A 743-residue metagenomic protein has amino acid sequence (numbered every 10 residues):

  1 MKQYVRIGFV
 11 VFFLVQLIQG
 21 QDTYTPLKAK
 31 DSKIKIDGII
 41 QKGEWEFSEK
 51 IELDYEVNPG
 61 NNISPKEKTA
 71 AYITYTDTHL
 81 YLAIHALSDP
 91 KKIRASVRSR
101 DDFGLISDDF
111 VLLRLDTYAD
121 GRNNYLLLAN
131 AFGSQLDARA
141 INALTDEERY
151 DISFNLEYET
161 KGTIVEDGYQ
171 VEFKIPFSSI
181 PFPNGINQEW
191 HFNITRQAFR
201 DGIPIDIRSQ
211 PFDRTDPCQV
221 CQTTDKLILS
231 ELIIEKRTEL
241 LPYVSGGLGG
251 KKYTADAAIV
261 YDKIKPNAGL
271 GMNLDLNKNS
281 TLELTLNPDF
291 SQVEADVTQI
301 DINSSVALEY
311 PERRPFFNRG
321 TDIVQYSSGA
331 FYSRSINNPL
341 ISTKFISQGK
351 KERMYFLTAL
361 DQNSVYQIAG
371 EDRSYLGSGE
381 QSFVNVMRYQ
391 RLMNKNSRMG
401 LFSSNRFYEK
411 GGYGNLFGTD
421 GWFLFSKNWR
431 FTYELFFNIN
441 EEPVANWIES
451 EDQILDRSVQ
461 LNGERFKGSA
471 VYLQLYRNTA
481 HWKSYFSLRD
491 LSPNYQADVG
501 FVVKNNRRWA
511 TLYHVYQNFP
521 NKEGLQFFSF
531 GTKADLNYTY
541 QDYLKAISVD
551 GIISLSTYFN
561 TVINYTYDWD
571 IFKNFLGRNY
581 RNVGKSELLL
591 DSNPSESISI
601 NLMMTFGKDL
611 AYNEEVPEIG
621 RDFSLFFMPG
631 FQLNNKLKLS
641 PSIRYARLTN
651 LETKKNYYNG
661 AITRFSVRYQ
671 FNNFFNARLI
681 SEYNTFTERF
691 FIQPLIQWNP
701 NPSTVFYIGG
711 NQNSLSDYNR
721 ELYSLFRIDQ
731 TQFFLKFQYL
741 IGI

Functional and structural regions predicted by a protein language model:
M1-T25: Bacterial Sec-dependent N-terminal signal peptides
G20-R391, G400, G411: Structural preference for beta-rich elements and adjacent junctions enriched in aromatics
E44-E46, D89-I93, Q135, D146-E148 (+11 more regions): A short local loop/turn or secondary-structure capping micro-motif enriched for an aromatic residue
P176-I180, R406-F407, Q517-F519, E682: Short beta-turn/strand-loop junction motif enriched in small, turn-promoting residues
I233-I264, R314, S364-F383, R388-R391 (+8 more regions): Primarily recognizes Gram-negative and organellar outer-membrane beta-barrels
N338-L340, I346, G414, W422-F425 (+1 more regions): Exposed, low-structure sequence patches enriched in small/polar residues
R388, G418-D420: Contiguous, well-ordered alpha-helical segments that form the cores/surfaces of helical PPI scaffolds
